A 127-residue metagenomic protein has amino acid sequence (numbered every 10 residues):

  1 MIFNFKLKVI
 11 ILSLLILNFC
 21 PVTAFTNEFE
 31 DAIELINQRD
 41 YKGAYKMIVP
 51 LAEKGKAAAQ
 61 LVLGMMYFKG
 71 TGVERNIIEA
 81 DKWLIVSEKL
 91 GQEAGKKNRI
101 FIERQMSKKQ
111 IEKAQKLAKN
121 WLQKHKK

Functional and structural regions predicted by a protein language model:
I2-I11: Bacterial N-terminal signal peptides that target proteins for export
I10-C20: Bacterial N-terminal signal peptides
F25, Y41, A57-Q60, E93-K96: Helix-start (N-cap) detector for alpha-helical repeat units in TPR-like alpha-solenoids, especially tetratricopeptide
E28-L35, M47-L51, V62-K69, R99-Q105: Hydrophobic face of amphipathic alpha-helices that form TPR/SEL1-like repeat modules and related alpha-solenoid
N37-Q38, E53-K54, Y67-R75, K89 (+1 more regions): Short coil/turn and helix-start
G95-K127: Terminal, low-structured helical/coil segments at or just beyond the last alpha-helical repeat
